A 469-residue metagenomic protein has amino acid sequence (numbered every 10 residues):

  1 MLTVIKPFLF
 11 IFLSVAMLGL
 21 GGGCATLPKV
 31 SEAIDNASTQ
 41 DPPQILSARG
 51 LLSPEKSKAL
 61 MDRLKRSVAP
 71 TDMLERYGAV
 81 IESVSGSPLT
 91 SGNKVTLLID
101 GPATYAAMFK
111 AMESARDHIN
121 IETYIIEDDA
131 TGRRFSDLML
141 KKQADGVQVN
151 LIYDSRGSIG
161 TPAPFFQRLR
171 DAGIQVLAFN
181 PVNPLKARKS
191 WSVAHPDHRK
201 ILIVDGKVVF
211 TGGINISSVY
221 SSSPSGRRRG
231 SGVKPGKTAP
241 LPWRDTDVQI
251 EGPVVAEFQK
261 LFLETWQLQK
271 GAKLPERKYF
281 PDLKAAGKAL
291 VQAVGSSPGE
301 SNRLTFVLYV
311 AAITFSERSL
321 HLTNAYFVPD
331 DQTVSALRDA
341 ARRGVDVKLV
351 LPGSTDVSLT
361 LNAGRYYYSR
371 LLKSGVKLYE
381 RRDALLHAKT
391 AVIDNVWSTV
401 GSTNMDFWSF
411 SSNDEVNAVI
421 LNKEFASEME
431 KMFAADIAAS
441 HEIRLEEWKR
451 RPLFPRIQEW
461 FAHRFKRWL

Functional and structural regions predicted by a protein language model:
M1-I11: Bacterial N-terminal signal peptides that target proteins for export
F10-S14, L18: Hydrophobic helical h-region of N-terminal Sec-dependent signal peptides in bacterial secretory/periplasmic proteins
G19-G23: C-terminal motif of bacterial Sec signal peptides marking the signal peptidase cleavage site
C24-L469: Charged, low-complexity intrinsically disordered terminal segments
